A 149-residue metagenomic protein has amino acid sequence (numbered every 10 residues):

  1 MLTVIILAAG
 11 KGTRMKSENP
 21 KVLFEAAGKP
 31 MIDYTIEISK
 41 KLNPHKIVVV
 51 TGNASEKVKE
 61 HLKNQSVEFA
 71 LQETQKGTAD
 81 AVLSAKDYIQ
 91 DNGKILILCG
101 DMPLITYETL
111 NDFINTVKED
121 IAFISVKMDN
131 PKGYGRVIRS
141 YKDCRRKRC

Functional and structural regions predicted by a protein language model:
M1-S17: N-terminal nucleotide-binding beta1-loop-alpha1 segment
T3-V4, K46-I47, V67-E68, K94-L96 (+2 more regions): Structural motif
L7-A9, V50, I97-C99, F123-K127 (+1 more regions): Short beta-strand segments
R14, P103-L104: A short, conserved beta-strand element in the Rossmann-like catalytic core that flanks the donor/metal-binding loop
N19-E25: Short glycine-enriched, charge-decorated loop/helix-capping segments at active-site entrances that position
K29-L98, L104-N115: Conserved N-terminal catalytic core of the sugar/cofactor nucleotidyltransferase
E56, I105-C149: Conserved core of the sugar-phosphate nucleotidyltransferase
